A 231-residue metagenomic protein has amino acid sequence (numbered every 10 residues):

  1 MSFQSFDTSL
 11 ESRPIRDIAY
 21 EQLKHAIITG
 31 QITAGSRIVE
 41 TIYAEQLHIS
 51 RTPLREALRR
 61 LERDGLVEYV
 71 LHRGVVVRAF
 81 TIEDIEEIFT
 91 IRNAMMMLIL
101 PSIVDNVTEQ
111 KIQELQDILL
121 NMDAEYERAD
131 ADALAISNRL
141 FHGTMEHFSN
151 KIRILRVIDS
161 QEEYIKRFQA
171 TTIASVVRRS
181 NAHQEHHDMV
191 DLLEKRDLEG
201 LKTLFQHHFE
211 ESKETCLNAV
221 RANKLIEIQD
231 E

Functional and structural regions predicted by a protein language model:
M1-P101, D105, K111, H147 (+3 more regions): Short linear motifs at protein or domain termini
D17, N93, Q113-Q116, S180-Q184: Amphipathic alpha-helical repeat elements characteristic of tetratricopeptide repeat
R63-E68, Q161-E163, V177-S180: Mobile beta-alpha loop/short-helix "lid" or hinge segments that flank ligand
E68-V70, N138, N181-H183: Short, flexible turn/loop "capping" segments at secondary-structure junctions
T81-I82, F168-T172: Short alpha-helical transmembrane interface motifs in multi-pass membrane proteins
I88, E109-A170, Q184-L192, G200-E211: Conserved amphipathic alpha-helical segments that form helical-bundle/coiled-coil interaction surfaces
V104-D105, N150, A174-S175: Short helix-capping/hinge motifs at transmembrane helix termini and TM-loop junctions
D197: Conserved G/P- and acidic residue-centered "switch" motifs that form tight phosphate/ATP-binding loops in soluble
